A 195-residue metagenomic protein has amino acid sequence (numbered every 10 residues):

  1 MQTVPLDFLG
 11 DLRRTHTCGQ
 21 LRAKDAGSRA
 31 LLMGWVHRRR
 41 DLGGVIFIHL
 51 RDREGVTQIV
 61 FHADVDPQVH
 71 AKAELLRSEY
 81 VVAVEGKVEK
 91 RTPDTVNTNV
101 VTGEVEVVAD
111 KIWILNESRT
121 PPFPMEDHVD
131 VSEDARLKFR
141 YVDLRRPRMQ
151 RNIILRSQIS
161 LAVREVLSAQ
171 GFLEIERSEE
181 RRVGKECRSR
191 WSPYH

Functional and structural regions predicted by a protein language model:
M1-R182, R188: Class II aminoacyl-tRNA synthetase catalytic cores and aaRS-like
K185-H195: Hydrophobic alpha-helical segments, chiefly the membrane-spanning helices and signal/signal-anchor peptides
